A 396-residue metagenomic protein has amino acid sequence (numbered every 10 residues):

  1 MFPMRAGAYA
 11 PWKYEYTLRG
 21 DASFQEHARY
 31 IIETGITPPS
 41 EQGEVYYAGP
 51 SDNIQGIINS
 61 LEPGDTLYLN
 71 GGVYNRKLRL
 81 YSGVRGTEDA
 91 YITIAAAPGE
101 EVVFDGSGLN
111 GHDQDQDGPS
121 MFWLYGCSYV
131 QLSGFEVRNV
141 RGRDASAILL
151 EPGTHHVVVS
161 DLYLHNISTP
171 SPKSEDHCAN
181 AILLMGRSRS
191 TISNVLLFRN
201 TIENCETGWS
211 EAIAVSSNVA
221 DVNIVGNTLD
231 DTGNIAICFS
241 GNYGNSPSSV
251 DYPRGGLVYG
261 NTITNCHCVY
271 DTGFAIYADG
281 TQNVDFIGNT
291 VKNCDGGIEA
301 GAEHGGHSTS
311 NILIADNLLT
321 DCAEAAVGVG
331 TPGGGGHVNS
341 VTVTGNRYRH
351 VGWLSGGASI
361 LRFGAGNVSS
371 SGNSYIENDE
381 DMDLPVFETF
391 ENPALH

Functional and structural regions predicted by a protein language model:
M4-P11: Surface-exposed, short loops/turns at beta-strand junctions within beta-sandwich domains
Y16-G20: Conserved structural position at the C-terminal beta-strand of extracellular beta-sandwich adhesion modules
S23, H27-I31, G35-E44, D113 (+1 more regions): Acidic, glycine- and Ser/Thr-rich low-complexity intrinsically disordered tracts in extracellular/secreted proteins
G35-L80: Acidic Gly/Asp/Thr-rich repetitive segments characteristic of extracellular carbohydrate-active and adhesion proteins
Y47-P50, Y68-G71, R76-K77, R85-R143 (+1 more regions): Right-handed parallel beta-helix/beta-spiral solenoid domain characteristic of secreted/periplasmic
G71, Y91, A97-E101, S128-N139 (+9 more regions): Right-handed parallel beta-helix
R76-R79, G106-S120, R141-I148, S168-N180 (+9 more regions): Short glycine/acidic-rich loop motifs that flank beta-strands on beta-rich extracellular proteins
